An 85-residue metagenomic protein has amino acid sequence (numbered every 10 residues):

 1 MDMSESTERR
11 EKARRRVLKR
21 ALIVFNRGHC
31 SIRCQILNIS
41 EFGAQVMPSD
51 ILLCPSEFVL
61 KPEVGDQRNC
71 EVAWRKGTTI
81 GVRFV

Functional and structural regions predicted by a protein language model:
M1-V85: Structured alpha-helical
